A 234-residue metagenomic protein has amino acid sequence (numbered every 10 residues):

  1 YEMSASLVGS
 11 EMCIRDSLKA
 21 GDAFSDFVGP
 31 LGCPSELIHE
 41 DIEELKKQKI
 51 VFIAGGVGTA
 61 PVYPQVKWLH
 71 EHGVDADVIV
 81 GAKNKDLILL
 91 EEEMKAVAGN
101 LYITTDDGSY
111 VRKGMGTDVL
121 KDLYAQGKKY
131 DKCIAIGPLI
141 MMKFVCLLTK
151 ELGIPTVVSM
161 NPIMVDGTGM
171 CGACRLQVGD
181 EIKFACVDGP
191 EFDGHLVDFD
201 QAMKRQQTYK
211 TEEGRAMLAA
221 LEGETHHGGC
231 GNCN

Functional and structural regions predicted by a protein language model:
Y1-G9, C13-I14: Single conserved hydrophobic/aromatic residue that forms the stacking wall/gate of nucleotide- or nucleobase-binding
M3, F27, T156, I182 (+2 more regions): Glycine-rich, flexible loop/turn motifs
V8, G99, K121, K150 (+2 more regions): A generic structural signal for secondary-structure junctions that act as hinges or helix/strand caps at the edges
S17-V165: FNR/FR-type flavoprotein reductase catalytic core
F24, A76, A125-K132, T156 (+2 more regions): Short secondary-structure transition/capping segments
T59-P61, L139-I140, N161-E191, T225-N234: Local cysteine-cluster metal-coordination motifs and their immediate loop/turn environment, predominantly Fe-S cluster
C146, G169, V197-D198: Short acidic, glycine/serine/threonine-rich loops at helix termini
F184-D188, F192-N234: Short Fe-S-cluster ligation motifs
